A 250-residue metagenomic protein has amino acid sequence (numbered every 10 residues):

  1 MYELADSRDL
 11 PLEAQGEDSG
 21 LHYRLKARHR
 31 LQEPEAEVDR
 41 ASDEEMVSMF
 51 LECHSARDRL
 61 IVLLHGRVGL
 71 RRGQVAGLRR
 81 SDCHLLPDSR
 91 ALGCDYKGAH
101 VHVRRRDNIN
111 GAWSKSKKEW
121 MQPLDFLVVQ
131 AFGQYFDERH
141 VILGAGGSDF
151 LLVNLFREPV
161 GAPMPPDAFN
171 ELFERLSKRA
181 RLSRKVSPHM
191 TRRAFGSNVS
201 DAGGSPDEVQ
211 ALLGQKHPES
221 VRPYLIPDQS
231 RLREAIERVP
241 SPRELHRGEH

Functional and structural regions predicted by a protein language model:
M1-V47, L155-V160: Flexible interdomain linker/hinge and immediately adjacent N-terminus of the catalytic tyrosine-recombinase domain
A41-R72, G146: Basic, Lys/Arg- and aromatic-enriched nucleic-acid-binding interface segment
D58-A76, S81, S197-N198, P240: Short pre-functional
G77-Q130: Conserved tyrosine-mediated DNA breakage-rejoining catalytic core shared by Y-recombinases
D125-S183: Active-site/catalytic core of tyrosine-dependent DNA strand-transfer enzymes
V160, N170-A211: Short, basic (Lys/Arg/His-rich) helix/loop patches that form interaction surfaces in the mid-to-C-terminal regions
L213-R238: Catalytic-site neighborhood detector that most strongly recognizes the C-terminal catalytic loop/helix of tyrosine
V239-H250: C-terminal secondary-structure termini that scaffold catalytic or DNA-interacting sites
